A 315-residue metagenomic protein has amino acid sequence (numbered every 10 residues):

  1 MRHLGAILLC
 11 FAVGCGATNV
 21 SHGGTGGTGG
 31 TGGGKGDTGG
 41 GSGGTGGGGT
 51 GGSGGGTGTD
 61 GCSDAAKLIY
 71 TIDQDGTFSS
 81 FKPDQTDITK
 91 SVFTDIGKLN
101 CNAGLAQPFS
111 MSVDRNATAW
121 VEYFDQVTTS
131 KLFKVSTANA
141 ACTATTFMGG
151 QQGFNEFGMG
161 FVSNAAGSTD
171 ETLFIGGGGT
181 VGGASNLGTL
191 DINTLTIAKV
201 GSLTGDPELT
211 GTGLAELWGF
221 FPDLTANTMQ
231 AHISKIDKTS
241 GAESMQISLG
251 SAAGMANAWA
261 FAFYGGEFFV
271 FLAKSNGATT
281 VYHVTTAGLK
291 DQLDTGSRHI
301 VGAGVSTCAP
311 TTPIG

Functional and structural regions predicted by a protein language model:
C10-D64: Ser/Thr-rich, Pro/Gly/Ala-heavy low-complexity intrinsically disordered linkers and tails of secreted extracellular
G58-D87: An edge-strand/N-cap motif at the start of beta-rich repeat modules
D60, C101-D114, G150-N164, S202-L214 (+2 more regions): Repeated scaffold domains used in trafficking and secretory/extracellular systems, primarily beta-propellers
L68-T71, S79, T118-E122, A166-G176 (+3 more regions): Conserved beta-propeller blade signature
D73-Q74, P83, F124-Q126, N164 (+5 more regions): Short loop/turn segments immediately following the C-termini of beta-strands
D75-K82, V127-V135, V181-T189, A226-K235 (+1 more regions): Structural motif
P83-T86, V135-A140, D191-L195, D237-G241 (+1 more regions): Short loop/turn segments that connect beta-strands within beta-propeller blades
I88-C101, C142-G150, T196-G205, A242-S251 (+2 more regions): Beta-propeller fold detector
